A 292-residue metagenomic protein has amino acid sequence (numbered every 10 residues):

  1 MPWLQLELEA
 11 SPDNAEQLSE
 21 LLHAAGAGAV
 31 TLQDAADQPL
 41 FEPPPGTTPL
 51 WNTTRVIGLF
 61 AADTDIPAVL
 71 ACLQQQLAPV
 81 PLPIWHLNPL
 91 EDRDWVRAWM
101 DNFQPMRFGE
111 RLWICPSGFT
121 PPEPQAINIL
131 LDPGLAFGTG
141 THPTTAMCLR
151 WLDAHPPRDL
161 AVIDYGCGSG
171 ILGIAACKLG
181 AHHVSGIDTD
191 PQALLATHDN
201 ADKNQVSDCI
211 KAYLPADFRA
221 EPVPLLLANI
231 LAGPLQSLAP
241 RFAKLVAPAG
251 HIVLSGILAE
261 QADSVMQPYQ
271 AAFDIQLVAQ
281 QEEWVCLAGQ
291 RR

Functional and structural regions predicted by a protein language model:
P2-P124: N-terminal auxiliary segments of SAM/dcSAM-dependent transferases
I129-L130, I163: Conserved beta-strand elements of the Class I
L135-R219: Conserved SAM/SAH cofactor-binding pocket of Class I
Q192-A196, P234, Q261: Conserved short alpha-helix immediately C-terminal to the canonical SAM/SAH-binding motif I of Rossmann-like
N200, A228-N229: Amphipathic alpha-helical repeat scaffolds
F218-L226: A short acidic, Gly/Pro-enriched loop at the edge of an enzyme's catalytic core that lines a small-molecule cofactor
Q236-H251: A short glycine-rich, Lys/Arg-flanked "PGG" loop and its adjoining helix->strand segment in the class I
I257-R292: Active-site capping/gating segments
